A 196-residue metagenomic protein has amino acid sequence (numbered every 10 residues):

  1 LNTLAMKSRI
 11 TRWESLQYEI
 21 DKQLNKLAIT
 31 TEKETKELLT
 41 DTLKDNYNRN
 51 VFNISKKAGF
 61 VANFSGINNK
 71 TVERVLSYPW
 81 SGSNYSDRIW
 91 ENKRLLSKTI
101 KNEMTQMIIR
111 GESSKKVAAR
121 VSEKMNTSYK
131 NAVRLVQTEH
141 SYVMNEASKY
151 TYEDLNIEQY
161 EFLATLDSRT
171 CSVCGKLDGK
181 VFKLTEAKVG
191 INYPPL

Functional and structural regions predicted by a protein language model:
L1-A118: N-terminal leader/targeting and assembly helices and adjacent pre-domain segments
L1-T42, K124, Q137-L196: Activation/maturation switch segments at domain boundaries
L96, A132, H140: Hydrophobic (often cysteine-bearing) scaffold residues that line and stabilize catalytic clefts of nucleotide/cofactor
K124-N131: Short, basic interhelical loop/turn and adjoining N-cap of the next helix at nucleic-acid- or acidic-partner-contacting
